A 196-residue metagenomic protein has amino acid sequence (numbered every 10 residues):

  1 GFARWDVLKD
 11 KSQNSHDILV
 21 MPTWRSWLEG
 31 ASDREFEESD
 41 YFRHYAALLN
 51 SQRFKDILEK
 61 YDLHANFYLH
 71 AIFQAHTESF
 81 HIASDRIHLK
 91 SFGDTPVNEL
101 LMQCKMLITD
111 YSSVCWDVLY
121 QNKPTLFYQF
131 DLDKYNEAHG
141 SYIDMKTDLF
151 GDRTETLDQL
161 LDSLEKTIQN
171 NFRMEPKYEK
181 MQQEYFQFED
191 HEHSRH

Functional and structural regions predicted by a protein language model:
F2, F92-T95, F130-K134: Short, acidic/turn-prone active-site loops that include or flank metal/cofactor- and phosphate-binding residues
A3-S79, T154-T156: Conserved catalytic-core segment of nucleotide-activated headgroup transferases in glycan assembly
K9-V20, M102-K105, T109, T167-Q169: Short, surface-exposed amphipathic charged segments that create phosphate/polyanion-binding patches used for binding
I57, E99-L100, K146: Structural alpha-helical scaffold elements that stabilize or flank donor/cofactor-binding regions in carbohydrate
N66, K90, M106-I108, L126-Y128 (+1 more regions): Hydrophobic/aromatic beta-strand patches that form the interior of the parallel beta-sheet core in alpha/beta enzyme
A71-W116: Donor nucleotide-activated moiety binding/catalytic core segment of transferases that use nucleotide-activated donors
S79-S84, S113-Y185: Catalytic binding pocket for nucleotide-activated donors in carbohydrate/polymer assembly enzymes
D190-H196: C-terminal alpha-helical cap of glycosyltransferases
